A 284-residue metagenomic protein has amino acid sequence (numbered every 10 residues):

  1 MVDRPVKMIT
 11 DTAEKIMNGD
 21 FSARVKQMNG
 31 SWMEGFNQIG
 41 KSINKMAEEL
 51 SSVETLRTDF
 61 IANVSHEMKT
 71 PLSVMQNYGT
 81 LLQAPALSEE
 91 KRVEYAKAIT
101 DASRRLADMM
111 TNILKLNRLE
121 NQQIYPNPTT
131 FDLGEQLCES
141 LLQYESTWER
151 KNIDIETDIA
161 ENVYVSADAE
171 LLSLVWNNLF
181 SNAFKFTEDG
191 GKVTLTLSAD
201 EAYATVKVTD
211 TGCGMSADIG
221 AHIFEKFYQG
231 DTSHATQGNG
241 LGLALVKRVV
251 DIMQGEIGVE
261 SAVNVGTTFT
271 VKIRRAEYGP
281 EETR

Functional and structural regions predicted by a protein language model:
M1-I61, Y78-Q83, S88, K97 (+4 more regions): Membrane-proximal HAMP signal-relay module
K26-N29, N127-F131, E149, D154-Y164: Conserved catalytic submotifs in the C-terminal HATPase_c
D101-A107: Short alpha-helical segment of the dimerization/phosphotransfer core of two-component systems
S146, C213-G214: Glycine-rich G1-box
A183-F184: Short helix-loop "hinge" at the ATP-lid/N-box region of the Bergerat-fold HATPase_c
G190-A202: Short beta-strand/loop element within the Bergerat-fold HATPase_c
M215-F227, K247: Short conserved segment of the HATPase_c
D251-R284: C-terminal end segment of the histidine kinase catalytic
